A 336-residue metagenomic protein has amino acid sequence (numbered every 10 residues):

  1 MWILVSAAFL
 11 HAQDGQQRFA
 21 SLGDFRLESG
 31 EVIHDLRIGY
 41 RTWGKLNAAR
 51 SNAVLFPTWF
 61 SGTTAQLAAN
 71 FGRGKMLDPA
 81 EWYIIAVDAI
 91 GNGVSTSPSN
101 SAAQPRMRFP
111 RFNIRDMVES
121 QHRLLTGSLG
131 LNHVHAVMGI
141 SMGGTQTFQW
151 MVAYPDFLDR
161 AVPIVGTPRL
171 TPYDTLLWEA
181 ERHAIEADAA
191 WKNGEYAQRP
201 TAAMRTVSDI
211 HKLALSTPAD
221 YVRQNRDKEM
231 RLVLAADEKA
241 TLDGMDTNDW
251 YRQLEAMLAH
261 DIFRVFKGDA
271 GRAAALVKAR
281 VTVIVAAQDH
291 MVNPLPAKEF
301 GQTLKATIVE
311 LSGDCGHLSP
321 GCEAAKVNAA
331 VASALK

Functional and structural regions predicted by a protein language model:
R41-A103: N-terminal cap/lid subdomain of alpha/beta-hydrolase-fold enzymes
R115-H135: Conserved acidic catalytic loop of the alpha/beta-hydrolase fold
H133-T175: Conserved hydrolase catalytic core segment
F157-A240: Alpha/beta-hydrolase-fold enzymes
V277, V283-V285: Short beta-strand/loop motif that positions the catalytic acidic residue of the alpha/beta-hydrolase fold
H290-P296: Conserved alpha/beta-hydrolase "acid-adjacent" motif
P294, G301-G316: Catalytic histidine neighborhood in serine/cysteine hydrolases with alpha/beta-hydrolase-type architecture
D314-A325: Catalytic histidine-centered segment of alpha/beta-hydrolase-like enzymes
